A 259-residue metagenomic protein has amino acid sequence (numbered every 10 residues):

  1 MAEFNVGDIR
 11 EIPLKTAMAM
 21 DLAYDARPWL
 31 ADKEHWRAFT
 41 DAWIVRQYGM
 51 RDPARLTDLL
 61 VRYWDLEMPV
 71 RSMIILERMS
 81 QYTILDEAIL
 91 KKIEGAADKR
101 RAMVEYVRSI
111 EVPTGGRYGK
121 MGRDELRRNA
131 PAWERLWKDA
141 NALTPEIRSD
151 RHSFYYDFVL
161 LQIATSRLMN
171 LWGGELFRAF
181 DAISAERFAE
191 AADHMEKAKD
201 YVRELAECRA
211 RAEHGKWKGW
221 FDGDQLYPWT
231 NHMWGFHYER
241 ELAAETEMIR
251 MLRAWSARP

Functional and structural regions predicted by a protein language model:
M1-P259: Substrate-binding groove of N-acetylhexosamine-processing glycoside hydrolases
